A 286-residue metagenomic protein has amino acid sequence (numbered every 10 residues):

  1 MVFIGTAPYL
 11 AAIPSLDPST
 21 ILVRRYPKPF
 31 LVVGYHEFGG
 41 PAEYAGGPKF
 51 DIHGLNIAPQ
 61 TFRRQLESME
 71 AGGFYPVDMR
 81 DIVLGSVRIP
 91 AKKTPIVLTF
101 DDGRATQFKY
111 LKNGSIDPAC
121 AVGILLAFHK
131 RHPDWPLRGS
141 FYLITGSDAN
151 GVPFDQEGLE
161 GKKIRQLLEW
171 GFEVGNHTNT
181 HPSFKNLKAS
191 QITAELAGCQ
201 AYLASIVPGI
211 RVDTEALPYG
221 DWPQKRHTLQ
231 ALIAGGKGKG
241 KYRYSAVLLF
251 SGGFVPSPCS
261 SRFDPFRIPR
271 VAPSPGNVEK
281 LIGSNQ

Functional and structural regions predicted by a protein language model:
M1-A11: Hydrophobic membrane-insertion alpha-helices, especially the h-region of bacterial N-terminal signal peptides
Y9-T99, K112, N186-Q286: C-terminal active-site subregion of NodB/CE4 polysaccharide deacetylases
V33-F38, F100-G103, L143-G146, H177-N179: Short loop/turn segments at strand-loop or loop-helix junctions that form parts of catalytic or ligand-binding pockets
G54-A71, N113-L126, F154-K162: Aromatic- and glycine-enriched glycan-recognition loops and surfaces that form the carbohydrate-binding subsites
G103-L111: Short acidic, Gly/Ser-rich segments with clustered Asp/Glu that frequently serve as metal-coordination loops in enzyme
G123-A149: A short, conserved beta-to-alpha structural element at the edge of catalytic cores that scaffolds binding
L126-P136, D155-G175, K239, S257-F263: Acidic (Asp/Glu)-rich catalytic clusters
G175-N186: Substrate-binding clefts and substrate-entry loops adjacent to catalytic sites of polymer-processing enzymes acting on
